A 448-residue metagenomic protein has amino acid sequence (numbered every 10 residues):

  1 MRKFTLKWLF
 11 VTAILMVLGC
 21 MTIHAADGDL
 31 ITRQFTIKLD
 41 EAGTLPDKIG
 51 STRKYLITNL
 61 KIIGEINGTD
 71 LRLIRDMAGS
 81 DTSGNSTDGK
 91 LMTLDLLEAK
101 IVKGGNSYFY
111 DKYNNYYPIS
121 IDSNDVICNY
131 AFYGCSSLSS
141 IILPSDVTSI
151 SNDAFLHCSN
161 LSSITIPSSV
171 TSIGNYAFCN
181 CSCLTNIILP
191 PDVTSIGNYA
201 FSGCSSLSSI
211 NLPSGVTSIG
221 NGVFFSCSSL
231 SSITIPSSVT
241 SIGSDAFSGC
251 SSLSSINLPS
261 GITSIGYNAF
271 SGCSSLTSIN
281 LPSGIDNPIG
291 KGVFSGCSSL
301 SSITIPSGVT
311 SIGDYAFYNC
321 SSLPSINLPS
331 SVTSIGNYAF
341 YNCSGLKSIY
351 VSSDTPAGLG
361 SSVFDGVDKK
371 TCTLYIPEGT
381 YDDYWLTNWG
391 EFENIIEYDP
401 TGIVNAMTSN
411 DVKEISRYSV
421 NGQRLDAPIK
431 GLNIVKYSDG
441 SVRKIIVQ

Functional and structural regions predicted by a protein language model:
M1-V11: Bacterial N-terminal signal peptides that target proteins for export
L6, L432-Q448: C-terminal tail/sorting-segment detector
L9-T22: Bacterial N-terminal signal peptides
T32-D40, T58-I66, G84-N106, K112-V126 (+12 more regions): Structural signature of tandem-repeat unit edges
L60, Y384, G402-A406, G422 (+2 more regions): Terminal processing/anchoring signals of secreted or surface-associated proteins and related intramolecular
C128-A131, S151-L156, G174-C179, G197-S202 (+7 more regions): Consensus positions within tandem repeat domains that build extended binding/scaffold surfaces
Y398-N421: Residue-level detector of functionally pivotal "anchor" positions at catalytic/ligand-binding pockets or at interdomain
S419-D439: Short, surface-exposed loop/turn motifs with a glycine/proline- and acidic-biased composition
